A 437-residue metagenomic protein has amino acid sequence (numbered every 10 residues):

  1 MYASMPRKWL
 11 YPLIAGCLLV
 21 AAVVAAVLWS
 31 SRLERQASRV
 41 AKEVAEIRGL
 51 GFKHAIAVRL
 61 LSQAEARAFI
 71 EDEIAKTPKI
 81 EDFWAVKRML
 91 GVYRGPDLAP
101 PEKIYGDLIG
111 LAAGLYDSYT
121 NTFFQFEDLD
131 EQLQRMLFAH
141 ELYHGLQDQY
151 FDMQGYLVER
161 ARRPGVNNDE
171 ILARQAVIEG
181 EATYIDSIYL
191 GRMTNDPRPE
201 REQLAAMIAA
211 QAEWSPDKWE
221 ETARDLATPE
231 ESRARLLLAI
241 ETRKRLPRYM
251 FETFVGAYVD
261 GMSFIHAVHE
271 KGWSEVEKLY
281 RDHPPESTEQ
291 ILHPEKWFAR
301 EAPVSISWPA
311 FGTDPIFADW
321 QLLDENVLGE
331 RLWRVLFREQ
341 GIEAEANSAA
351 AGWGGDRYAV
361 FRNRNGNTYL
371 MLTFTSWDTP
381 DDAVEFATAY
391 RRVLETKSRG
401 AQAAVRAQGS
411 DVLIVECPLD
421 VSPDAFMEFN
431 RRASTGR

Functional and structural regions predicted by a protein language model:
A3-V20, A25-L28: N-terminal Sec-pathway targeting helices
R35-Q132: Auxiliary, metal-adjacent structural segments of Zn-dependent hydrolase domains
V44, M136-M153, A182-T183, I265: Active-site recognition of the HExxH zinc-binding catalytic motif
H54-E73, R162-V166, P199-E213, H283-E286: Acidic helix-start/capping segments at beta-turn-to-alpha-helix junctions
T122-A139, D169-R174: Short pre-active-site segment immediately N-terminal to the catalytic Zn-binding motif
Q149-R224: Post-HExxH zinc-binding segment in Zn-dependent metallohydrolases
P216-T368: Pan-zinc metallopeptidase signature
A349, G354-R437: C-terminal soluble interaction/assembly domains
